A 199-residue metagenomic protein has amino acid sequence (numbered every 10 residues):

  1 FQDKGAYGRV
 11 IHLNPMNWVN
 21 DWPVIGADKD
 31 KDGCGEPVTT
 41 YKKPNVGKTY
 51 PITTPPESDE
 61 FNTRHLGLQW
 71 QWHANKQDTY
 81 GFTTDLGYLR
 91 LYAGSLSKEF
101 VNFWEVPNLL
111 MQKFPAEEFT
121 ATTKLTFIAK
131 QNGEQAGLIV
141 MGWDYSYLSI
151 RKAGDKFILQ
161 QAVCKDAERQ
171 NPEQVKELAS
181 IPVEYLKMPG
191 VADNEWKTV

Functional and structural regions predicted by a protein language model:
F1-V199: Carbohydrate-active catalytic/glycan-binding domains of CAZyme proteins, especially the secreted or lumenal ectodomains
